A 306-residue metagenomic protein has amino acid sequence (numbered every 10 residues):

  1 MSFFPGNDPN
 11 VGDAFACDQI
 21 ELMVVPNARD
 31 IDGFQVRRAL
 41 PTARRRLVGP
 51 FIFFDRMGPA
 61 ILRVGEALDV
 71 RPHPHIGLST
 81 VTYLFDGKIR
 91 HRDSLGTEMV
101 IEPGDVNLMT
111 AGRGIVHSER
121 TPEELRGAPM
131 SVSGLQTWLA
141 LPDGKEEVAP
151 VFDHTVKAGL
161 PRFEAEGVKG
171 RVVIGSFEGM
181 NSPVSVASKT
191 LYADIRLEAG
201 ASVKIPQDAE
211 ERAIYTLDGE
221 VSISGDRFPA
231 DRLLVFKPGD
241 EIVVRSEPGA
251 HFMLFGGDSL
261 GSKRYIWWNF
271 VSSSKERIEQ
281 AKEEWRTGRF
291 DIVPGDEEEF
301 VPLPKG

Functional and structural regions predicted by a protein language model:
M1-G306: Jelly-roll (double-stranded beta-helix
